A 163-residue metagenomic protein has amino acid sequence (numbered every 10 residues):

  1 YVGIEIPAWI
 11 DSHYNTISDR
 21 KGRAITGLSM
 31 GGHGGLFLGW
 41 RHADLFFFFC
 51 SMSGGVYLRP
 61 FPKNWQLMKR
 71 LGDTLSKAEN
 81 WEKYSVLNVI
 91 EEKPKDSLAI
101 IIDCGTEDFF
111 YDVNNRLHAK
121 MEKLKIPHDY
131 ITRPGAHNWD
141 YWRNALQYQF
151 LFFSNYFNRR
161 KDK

Functional and structural regions predicted by a protein language model:
Y1-K163: Non-catalytic cap/lid and distal C-terminal segments of serine-dependent acyl enzymes
